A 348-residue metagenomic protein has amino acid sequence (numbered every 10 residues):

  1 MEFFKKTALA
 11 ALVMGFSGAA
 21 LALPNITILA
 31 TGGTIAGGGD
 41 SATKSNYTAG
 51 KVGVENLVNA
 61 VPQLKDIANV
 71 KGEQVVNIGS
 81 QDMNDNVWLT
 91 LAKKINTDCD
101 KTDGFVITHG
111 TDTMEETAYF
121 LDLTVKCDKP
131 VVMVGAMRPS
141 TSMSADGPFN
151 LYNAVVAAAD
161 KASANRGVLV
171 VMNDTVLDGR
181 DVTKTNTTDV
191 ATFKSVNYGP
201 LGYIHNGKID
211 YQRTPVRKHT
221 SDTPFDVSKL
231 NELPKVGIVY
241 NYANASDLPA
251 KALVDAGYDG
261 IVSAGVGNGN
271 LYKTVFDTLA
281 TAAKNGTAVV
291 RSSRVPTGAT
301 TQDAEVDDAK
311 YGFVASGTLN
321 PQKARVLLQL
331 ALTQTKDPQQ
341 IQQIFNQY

Functional and structural regions predicted by a protein language model:
M1-A22: Gram-negative bacterial Sec-dependent N-terminal signal peptides
L23-N96, D277, T281, P321: ATP/NTP phosphate-donor binding region
L29, G53, A60, D178-D259 (+2 more regions): Accessory alpha-helical/coil subdomains and C-terminal extensions that flank or cap enzyme catalytic cores
A42-G50, Y119-V132, G147-N153, K184-V190 (+1 more regions): A glycine- and small-aliphatic-rich helix-loop capping segment at beta-alpha/alpha-beta transitions that lines
T108-K129, L271-A280: Short Gly/Thr/Asp-enriched flexible loops that form oxyanion-binding sites at enzyme active sites
A118-F149, V155-A159, K284-S293: Short, acidic/small-residue loops that bind anionic groups at enzyme active sites
V134-H205: Internal gly/pro-rich beta-alpha loop/helix module that stabilizes soluble enzyme cofactors or their anionic handles
N268-Y348: C-terminal non-catalytic interaction/assembly regions of soluble proteins
